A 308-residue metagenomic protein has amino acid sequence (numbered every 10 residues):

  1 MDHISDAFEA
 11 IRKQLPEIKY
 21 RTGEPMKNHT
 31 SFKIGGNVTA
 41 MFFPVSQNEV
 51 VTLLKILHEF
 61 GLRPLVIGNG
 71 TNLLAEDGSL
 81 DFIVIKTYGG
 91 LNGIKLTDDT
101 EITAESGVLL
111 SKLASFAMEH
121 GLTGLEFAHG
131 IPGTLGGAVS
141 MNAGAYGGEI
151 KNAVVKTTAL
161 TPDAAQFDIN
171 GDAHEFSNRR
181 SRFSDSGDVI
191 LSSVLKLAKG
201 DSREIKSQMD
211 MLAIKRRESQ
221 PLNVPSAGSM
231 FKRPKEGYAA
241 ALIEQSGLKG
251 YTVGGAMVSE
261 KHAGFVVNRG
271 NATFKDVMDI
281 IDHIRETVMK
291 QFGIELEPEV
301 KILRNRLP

Functional and structural regions predicted by a protein language model:
D2-L135: Anion-binding (especially nucleotide phosphate/pyrophosphate-binding) glycine-rich loop and adjoining beta-alpha core
F8, R12, V50-L54, A114-A117 (+5 more regions): A generic alpha-helix structural signal
R21-T22, N28, L73, L160-D282 (+2 more regions): Phosphate/pyrophosphate- and phosphate-bearing ligand-binding catalytic cores of soluble enzymes
G35-G36, A40-Q47, L74-N92, S140-G171 (+1 more regions): Structural signature of FAD isoalloxazine-binding scaffolds in flavoprotein oxidoreductases
N37, G70-L74, L109, P132-S140 (+6 more regions): Gly/Ser/Thr-rich beta-alpha loop segments that engage phosphate groups in nucleotides
F60, I67-N69, A153, V224-P225 (+1 more regions): Short, basic and Ser/Thr-rich N-terminal targeting/leader segments
V108-S115, A143-G144, R179-G187: N-terminal short leaders/motifs
A114-V155, T161, S226, M230: A gly/ser-rich beta-alpha-beta helix-loop segment of oxidoreductase catalytic cores
